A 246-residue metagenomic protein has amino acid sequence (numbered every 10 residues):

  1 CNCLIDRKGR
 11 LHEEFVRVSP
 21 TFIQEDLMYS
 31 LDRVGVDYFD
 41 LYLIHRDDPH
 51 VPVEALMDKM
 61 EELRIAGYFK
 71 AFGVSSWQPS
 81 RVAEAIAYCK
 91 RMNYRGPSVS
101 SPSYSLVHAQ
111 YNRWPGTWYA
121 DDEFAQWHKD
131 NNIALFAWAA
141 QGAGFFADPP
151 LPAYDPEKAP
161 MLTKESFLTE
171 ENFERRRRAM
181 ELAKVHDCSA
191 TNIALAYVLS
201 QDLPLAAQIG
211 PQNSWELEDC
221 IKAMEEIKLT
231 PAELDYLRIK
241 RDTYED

Functional and structural regions predicted by a protein language model:
C1-E14, Y38, L43: N-terminal small/glycine-rich loop or linker at the start of catalytic domains across soluble metabolic enzymes
G9-F22, H50: Active-site mouth loops of central-metabolism enzymes
H12-F15, Y29, S166-F167, A190: N-proximal short alpha-helices
V16-V34, A83-A87: Short, acidic/polar
L31-P52: Active-site groove signature of glycoside hydrolases
D47, V51-E245: Beta/alpha (TIM)-barrel catalytic core signal, keyed to glycine-rich beta->alpha loops juxtaposed to Asp/Glu that bind
